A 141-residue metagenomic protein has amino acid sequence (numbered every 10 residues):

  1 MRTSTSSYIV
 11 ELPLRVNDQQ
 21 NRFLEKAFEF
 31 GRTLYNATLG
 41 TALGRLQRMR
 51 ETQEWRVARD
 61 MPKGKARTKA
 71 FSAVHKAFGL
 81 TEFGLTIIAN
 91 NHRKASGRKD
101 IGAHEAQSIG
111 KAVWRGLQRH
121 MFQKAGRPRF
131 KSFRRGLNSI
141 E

Functional and structural regions predicted by a protein language model:
M1-E141: Nucleic-acid substrate recognition interfaces
